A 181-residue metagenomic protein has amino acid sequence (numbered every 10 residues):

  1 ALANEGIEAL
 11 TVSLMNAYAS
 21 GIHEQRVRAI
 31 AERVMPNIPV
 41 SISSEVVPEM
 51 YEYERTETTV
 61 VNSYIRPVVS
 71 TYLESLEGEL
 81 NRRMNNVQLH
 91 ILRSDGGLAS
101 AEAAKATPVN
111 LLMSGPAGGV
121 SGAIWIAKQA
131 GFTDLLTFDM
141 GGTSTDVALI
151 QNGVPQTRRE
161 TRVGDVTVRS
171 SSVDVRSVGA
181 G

Functional and structural regions predicted by a protein language model:
A1-G181: N-terminally biased helix-coil "hinge/interface" segments that flank
